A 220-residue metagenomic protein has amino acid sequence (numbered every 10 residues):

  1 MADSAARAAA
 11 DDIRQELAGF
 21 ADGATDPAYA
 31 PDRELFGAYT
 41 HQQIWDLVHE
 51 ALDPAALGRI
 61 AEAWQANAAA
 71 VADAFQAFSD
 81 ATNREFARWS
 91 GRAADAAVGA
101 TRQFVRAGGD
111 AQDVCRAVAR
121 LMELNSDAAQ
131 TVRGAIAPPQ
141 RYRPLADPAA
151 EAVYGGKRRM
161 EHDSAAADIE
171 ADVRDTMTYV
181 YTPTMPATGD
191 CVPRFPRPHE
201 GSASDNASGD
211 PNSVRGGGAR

Functional and structural regions predicted by a protein language model:
M1-Y142: N-terminal secretion-targeting helices of virulence/extracellular proteins, encompassing both classical Sec signal
M1-Y39, V114, N125-R220: Intrinsically disordered, low-complexity Pro/Gly/Thr/Ser/Ala-rich repeat tracts
